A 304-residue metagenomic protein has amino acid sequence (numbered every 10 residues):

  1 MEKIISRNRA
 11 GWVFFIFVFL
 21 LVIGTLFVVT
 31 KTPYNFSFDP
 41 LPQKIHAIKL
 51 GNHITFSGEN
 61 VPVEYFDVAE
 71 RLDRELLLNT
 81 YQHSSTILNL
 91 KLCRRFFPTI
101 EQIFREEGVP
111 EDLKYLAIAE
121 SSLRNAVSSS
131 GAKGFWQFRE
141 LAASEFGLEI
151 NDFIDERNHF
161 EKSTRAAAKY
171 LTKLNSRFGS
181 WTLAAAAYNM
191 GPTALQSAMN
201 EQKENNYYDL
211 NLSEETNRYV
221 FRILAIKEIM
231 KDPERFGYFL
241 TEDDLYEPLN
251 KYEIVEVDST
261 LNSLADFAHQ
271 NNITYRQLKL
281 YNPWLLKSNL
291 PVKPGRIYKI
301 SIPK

Functional and structural regions predicted by a protein language model:
E2-G108: An acidic, Gly/Ser/Thr/Pro-rich helix-cap/linker signature
T86-F97, E106-V109, S128-W136, E156-T164 (+4 more regions): Solvent-exposed, acidic/flexible segments
V109-R124, A184-M190, L278-Y281: Short, functionally critical alpha-helical segments immediately adjacent to catalytic or ligand/cofactor-binding
G131-D152, T164-A167, L171, L195-A198: Substrate-binding/active-site groove segments that recognize and process beta-1,4-linked N-acetyl-hexosamine
L171-A198: Catalytic and binding regions of secreted/periplasmic enzymes and modules that target cell-wall glycans
E214-G237: Catalytic cores of secreted or luminal carbohydrate-active enzymes
D243-N272: Primarily a LysM-type cell-wall glycan-binding module
K279-K304: Extracellular LysM carbohydrate-binding repeats and other cell-envelope/extracellular binding modules
